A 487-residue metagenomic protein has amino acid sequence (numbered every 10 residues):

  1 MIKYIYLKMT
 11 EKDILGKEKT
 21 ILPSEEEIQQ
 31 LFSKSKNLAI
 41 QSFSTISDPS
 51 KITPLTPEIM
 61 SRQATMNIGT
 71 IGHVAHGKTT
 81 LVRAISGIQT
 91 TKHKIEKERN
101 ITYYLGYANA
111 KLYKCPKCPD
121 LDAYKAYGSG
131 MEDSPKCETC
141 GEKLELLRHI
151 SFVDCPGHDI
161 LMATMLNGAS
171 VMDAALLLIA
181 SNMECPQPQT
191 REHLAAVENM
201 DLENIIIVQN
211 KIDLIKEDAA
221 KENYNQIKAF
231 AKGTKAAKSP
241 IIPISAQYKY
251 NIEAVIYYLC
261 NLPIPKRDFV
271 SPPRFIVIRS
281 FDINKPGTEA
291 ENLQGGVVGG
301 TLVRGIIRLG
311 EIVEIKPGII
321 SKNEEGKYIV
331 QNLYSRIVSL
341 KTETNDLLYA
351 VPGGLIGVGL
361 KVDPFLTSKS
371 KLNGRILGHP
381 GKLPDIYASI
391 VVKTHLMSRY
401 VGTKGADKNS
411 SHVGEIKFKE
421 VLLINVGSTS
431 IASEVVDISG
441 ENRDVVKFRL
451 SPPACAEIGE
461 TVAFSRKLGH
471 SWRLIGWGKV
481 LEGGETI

Functional and structural regions predicted by a protein language model:
I2-K36: Long, basic/Gly/Ser/Thr-rich N-terminal segments that mediate initial subcellular attachment or targeting
T20, E27, L31-A163, M172: P-loop NTPase switch module centered on the Walker A-proximal segment
L31, N67-T70, L214-E217, D363-I487: C-terminal effector modules of nucleic-acid-centric enzymes and ribosome-associated factors
S44, I52, R62-G87, R148-V153 (+9 more regions): Helix-rich terminal scaffold detector
D48-K51, M60, A229-Y400: Conserved catalytic-core segments of large NTP-driven translation/proteostasis enzymes
R148-H149, C155-I160, S170-E192, L202-K221: Conserved Switch II/interswitch segment of TRAFAC-class P-loop GTPases
